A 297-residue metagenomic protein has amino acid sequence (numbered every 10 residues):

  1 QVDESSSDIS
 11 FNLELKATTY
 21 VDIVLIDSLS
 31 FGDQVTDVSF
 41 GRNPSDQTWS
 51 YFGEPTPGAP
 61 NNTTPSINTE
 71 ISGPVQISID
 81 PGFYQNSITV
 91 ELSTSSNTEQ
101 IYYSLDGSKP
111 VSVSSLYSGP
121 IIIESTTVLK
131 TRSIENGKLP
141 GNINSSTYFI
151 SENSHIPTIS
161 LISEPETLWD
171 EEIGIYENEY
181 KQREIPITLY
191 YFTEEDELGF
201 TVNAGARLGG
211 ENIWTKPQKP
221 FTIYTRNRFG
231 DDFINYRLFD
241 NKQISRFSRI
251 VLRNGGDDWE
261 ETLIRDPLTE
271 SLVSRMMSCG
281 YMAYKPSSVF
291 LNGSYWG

Functional and structural regions predicted by a protein language model:
Q1-Y51: Activation on beta-sandwich/Ig-like modules and their edge loops
V2, I26-S28, L116-S118, Y284-P286: Short beta-alpha junctions and helix-cap segments that line functional grooves
L13, Q100, P286-S287: Generic short beta-strand
L15, S108-Y117, D231-N241: Acidic Ser/Thr/Pro-rich low-complexity disordered segments that often serve as glycosylated linkers/stalks around
L25-I26, T98, I156, F247 (+1 more regions): A broad structural signal for short, well-ordered beta-strand segments within beta-sheet-rich domains
I26, P140-N142, Y281-A283: Acidic/polar loop patches that form or flank catalytic/metal-binding clefts of enzymes that bind anionic ligands
Q34-A206, N227, G255: Short, compositionally stereotyped local motifs that mark structural "simplifiers"
T167-G297: Conserved ATP-binding subdomain of kinase catalytic cores across diverse folds
